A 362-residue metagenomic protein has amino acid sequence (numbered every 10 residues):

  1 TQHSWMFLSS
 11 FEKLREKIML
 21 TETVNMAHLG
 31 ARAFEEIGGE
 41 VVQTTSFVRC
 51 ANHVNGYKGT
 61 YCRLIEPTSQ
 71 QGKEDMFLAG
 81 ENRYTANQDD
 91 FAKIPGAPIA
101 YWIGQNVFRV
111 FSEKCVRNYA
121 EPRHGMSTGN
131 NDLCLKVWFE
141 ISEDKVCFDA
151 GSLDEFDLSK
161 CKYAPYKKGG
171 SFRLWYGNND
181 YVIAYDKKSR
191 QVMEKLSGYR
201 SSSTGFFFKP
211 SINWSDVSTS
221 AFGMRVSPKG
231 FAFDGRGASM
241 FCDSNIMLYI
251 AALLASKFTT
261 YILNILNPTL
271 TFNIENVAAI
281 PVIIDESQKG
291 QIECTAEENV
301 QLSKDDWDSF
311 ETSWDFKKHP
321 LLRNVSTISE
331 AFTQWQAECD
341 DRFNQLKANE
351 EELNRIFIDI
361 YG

Functional and structural regions predicted by a protein language model:
T1-L153, N178, E194-K195, K209 (+4 more regions): Signature of N6-adenine DNA methyltransferases within the class I
H3, A51, G169, K187 (+2 more regions): Residues immediately flanking
I18-N25, A51-N55, S142, L174 (+6 more regions): A generic secondary-structure signal for well-formed alpha-helical elements
G30-A33, L135-Y163, F172-K229, I356-G362: Flexible, glycine/threonine-enriched loop-and-boundary segments that flank and lead into catalytic domains of large
Y84-A97, G104-F111, S159, Y185 (+2 more regions): Short, compositionally biased low-complexity segments
P98, F111, V116, P281-G362: Non-catalytic DNA-recognition/assembly elements of restriction-modification systems
K167, G205-G223, F233, I250-N264: Short Ser/Thr-interspersed hydrophobic loop/turn segments at strand-loop and sheet-helix junctions that line or gate
